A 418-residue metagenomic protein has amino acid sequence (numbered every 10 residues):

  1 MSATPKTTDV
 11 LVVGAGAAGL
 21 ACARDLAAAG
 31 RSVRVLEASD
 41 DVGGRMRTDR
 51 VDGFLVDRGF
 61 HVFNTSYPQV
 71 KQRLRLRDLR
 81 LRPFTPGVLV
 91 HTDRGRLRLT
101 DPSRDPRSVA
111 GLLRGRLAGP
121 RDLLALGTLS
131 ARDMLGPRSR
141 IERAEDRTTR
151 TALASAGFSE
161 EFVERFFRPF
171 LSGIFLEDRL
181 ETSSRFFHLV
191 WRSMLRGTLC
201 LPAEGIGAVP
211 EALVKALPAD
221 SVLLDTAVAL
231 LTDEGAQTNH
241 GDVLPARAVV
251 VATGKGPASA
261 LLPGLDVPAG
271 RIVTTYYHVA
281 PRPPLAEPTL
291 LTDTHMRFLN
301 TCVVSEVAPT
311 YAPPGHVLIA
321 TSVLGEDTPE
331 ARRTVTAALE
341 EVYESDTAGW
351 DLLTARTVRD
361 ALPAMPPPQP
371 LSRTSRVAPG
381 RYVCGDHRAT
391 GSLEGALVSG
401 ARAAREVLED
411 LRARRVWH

Functional and structural regions predicted by a protein language model:
S2-P5, A229-R332, A337-V342: Mid-domain catalytic core of redox enzymes that form a hydrophobic substrate pocket/lid adjacent to a catalytic redox
A3, T310-H418: Conserved flavin/dinucleotide-binding core of flavoenzymes
P5-V35: N-terminal Rossmann-like FAD-binding beta1-loop-alpha1 element of flavoenzymes
A27-V51: Glycine-rich FAD pyrophosphate-binding loop
R47-S66, L126-R140: Glycine-rich active-site loop/strand segments that organize a redox cofactor
H61-P68, I141-E145, A156, R192-K215 (+1 more regions): Short beta-strand to alpha-helix junction loop
V70-L180, L195-R196: Mobile amphipathic helical/loop "lid" adjacent to a hydrophobic cofactor/ligand pocket
H188-H240, L244-P245: Helical element adjacent to the flavin cofactor pocket in flavoenzyme catalytic cores
